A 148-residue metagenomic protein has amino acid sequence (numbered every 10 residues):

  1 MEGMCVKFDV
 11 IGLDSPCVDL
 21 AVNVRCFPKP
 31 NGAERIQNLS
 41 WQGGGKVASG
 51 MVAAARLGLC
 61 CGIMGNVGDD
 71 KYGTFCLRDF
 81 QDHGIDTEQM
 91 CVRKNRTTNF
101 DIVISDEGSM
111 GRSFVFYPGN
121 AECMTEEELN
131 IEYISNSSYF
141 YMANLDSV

Functional and structural regions predicted by a protein language model:
M1-N66, K71-D82: Glycine-rich phosphate/adenosyl-contacting loop at the front of the ribokinase-like
E2-V18, N66, D79-V92, S105-V148: Ribokinase/PfkB-type carbohydrate-kinase core domain
F27-P30, K71, T97, G119 (+1 more regions): Flexible domain-boundary/linker segments
L57, R96-N99: Short, basic and Ser/Thr-rich N-terminal targeting/leader segments
T74, T87, T97-T98, T125: Residue-identity detector for threonine
I102: Active-site loop ensemble at the mouth of alpha/beta enzyme cores that anchors a bound cofactor
